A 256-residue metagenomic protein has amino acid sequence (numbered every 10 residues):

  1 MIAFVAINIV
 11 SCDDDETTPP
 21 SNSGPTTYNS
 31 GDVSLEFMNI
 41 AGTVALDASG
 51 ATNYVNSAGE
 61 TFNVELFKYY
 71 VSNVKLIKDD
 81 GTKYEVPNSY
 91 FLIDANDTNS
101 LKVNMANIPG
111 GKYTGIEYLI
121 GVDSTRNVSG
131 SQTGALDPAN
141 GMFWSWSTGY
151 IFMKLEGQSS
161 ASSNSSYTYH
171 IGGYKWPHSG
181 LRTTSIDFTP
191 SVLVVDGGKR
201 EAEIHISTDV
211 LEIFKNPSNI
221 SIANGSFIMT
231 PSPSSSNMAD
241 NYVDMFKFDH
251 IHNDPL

Functional and structural regions predicted by a protein language model:
M1-V5: Sec-dependent N-terminal signal peptides
N8-S11: C-terminal motif of bacterial Sec signal peptides marking the signal peptidase cleavage site
D13-L256: A short, solvent-exposed, low-complexity linear motif enriched for acidic/polar residues with Pro/Gly/Ser/Thr
